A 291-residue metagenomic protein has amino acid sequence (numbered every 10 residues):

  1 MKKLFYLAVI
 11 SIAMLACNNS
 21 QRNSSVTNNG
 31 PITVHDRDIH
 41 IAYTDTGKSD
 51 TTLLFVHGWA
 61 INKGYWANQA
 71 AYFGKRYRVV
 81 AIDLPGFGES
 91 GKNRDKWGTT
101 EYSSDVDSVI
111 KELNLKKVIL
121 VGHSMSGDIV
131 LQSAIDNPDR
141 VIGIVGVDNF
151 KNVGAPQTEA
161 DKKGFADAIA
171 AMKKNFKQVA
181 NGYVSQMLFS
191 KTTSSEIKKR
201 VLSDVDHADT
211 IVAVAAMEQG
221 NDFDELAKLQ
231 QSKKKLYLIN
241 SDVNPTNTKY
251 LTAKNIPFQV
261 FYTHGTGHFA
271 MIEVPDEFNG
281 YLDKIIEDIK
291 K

Functional and structural regions predicted by a protein language model:
L15-A16: C-terminal motif of bacterial Sec signal peptides marking the signal peptidase cleavage site
R37, T44, A81-V121, M125 (+1 more regions): Active-site loop/oxyanion-hole signature of alpha/beta-hydrolase fold enzymes
I39, D45-E89: Conserved HGGG/HGGXW glycine-rich cap/lid loop of the alpha/beta-hydrolase fold
S126, V130-A134, T248: Short helix immediately C-terminal to the catalytic nucleophile in hydrolase catalytic domains
Q132-I135, I142-K174: Flexible "cap/lid" loop of the alpha/beta hydrolase fold
A155-A160, K174-Q230: Conserved alpha/beta-hydrolase catalytic His-Asp/Glu region
K235-I272: Conserved loop-alpha-helix segment in the C-terminal half of the alpha/beta-hydrolase fold that carries the catalytic
Q259-K291: Catalytic active-site module of serine/aspartate enzymes centered on a nucleophile-bearing elbow/loop
